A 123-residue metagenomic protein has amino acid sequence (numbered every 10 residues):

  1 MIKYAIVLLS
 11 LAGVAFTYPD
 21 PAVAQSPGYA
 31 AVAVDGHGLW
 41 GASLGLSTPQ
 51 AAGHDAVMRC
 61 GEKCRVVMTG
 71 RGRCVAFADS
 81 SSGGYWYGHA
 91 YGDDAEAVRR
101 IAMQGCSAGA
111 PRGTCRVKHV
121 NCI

Functional and structural regions predicted by a protein language model:
M1-A5, P19: Positively charged n-region of N-terminal signal peptides that target proteins for export
A5-I6, G28: Generic extreme N-terminus detector
I6-A15: Bacterial N-terminal signal peptides
P19-I123: Secreted/extracellular ectodomain signature
